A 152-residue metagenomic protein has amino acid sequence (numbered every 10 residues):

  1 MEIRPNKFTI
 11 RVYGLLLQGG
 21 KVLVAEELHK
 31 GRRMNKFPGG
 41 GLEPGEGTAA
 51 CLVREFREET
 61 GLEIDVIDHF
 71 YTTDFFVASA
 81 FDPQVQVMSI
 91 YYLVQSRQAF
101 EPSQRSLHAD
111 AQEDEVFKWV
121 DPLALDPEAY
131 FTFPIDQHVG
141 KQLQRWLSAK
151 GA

Functional and structural regions predicted by a protein language model:
M1-L15, G19: Acidic, metal-coordinating catalytic segment for phosphate/diphosphate chemistry, firing primarily on the Nudix
R4-F8, M34, D82-M88, A109-D114: A generic structural micro-feature
G14, H69, I90-V94: A structural signal for short, well-ordered beta-strand segments
L16, L93-Q95, K118-D121: Short, well-ordered beta-strand micro-motif
Q18-E58, L62: Conserved Nudix-box catalytic region and its N-terminal flanking loop in Nudix hydrolases and closely related
E63-T72: A short coil-to-beta-strand element that immediately follows conserved catalytic motifs
V77-Q104: Active-site-adjacent beta-strand/loop module that shapes the phosphate/pyrophosphate-binding cleft
R105-V139: NUDIX/MutT-family hydrolases
